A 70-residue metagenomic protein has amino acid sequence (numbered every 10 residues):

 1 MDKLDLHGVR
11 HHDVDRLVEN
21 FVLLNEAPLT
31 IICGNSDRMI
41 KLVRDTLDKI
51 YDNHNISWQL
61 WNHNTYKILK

Functional and structural regions predicted by a protein language model:
M1-K70: Long, charged, low-complexity intrinsically disordered regions
